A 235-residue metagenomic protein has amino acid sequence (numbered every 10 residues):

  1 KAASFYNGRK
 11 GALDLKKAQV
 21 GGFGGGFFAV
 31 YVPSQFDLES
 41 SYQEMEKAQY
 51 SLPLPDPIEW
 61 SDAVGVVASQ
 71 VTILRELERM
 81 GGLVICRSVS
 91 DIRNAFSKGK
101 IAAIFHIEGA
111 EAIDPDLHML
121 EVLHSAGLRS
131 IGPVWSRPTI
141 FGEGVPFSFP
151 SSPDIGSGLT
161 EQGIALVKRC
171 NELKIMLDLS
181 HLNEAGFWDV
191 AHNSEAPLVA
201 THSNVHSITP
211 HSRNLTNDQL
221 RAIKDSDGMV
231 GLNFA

Functional and structural regions predicted by a protein language model:
K1-P153, P210-A235: N-terminal hydrophobic targeting/anchoring segments and the immediately downstream early-domain regions of hydrolases
P133-E143, F149-A222, G231-A235: Active-site core of metal-dependent hydrolases
